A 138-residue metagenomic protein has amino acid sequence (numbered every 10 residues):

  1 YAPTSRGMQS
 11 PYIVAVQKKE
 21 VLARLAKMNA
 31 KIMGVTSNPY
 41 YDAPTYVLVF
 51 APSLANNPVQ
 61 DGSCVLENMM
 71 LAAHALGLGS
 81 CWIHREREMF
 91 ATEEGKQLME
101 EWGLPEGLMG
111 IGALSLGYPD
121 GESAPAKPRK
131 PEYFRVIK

Functional and structural regions predicted by a protein language model:
Y1-K138: Acidic, surface-exposed loops and disordered segments
